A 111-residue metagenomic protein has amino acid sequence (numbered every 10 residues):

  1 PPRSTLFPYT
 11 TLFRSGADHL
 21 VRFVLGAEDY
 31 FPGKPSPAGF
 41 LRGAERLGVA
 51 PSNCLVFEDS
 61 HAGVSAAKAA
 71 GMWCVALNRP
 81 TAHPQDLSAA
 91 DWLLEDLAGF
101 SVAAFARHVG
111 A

Functional and structural regions predicted by a protein language model:
P1-T11: Single conserved hydrophobic/aromatic residue that forms the stacking wall/gate of nucleotide- or nucleobase-binding
F13-A111: Asp-based, Mg2+/Mn2+-dependent phosphohydrolase catalytic module
